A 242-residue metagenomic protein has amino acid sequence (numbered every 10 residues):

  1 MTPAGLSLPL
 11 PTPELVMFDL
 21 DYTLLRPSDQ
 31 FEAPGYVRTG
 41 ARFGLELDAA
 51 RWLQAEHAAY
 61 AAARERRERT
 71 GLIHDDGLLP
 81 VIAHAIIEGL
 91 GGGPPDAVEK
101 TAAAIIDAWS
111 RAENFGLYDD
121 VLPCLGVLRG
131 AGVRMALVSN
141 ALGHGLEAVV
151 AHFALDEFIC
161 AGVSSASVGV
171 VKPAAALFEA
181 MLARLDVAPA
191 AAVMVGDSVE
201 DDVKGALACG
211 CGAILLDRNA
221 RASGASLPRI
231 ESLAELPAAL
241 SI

Functional and structural regions predicted by a protein language model:
M1-V16, R26-P27, A50, P95-A103 (+4 more regions): Asp-based, Mg2+/Mn2+-dependent phosphohydrolase catalytic module
L6-D119, G130: N-terminal helical cap/lid subdomain that shapes the substrate entry/recognition surface in HAD-like hydrolases
